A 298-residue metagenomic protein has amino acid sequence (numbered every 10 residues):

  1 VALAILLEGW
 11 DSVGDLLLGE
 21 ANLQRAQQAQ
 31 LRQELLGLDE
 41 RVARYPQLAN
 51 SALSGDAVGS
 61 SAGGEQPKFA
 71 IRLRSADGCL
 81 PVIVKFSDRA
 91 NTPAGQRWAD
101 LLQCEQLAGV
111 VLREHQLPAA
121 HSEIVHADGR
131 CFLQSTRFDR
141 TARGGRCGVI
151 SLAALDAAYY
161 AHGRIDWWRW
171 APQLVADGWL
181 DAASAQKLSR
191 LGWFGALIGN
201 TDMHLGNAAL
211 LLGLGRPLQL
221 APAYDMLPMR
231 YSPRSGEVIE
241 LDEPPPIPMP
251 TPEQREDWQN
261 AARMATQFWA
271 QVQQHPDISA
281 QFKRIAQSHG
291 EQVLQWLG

Functional and structural regions predicted by a protein language model:
V1-G298: Phosphate/dinucleotide-binding and metal-coordinating scaffold of catalytic cores in nucleotide-dependent enzymes
